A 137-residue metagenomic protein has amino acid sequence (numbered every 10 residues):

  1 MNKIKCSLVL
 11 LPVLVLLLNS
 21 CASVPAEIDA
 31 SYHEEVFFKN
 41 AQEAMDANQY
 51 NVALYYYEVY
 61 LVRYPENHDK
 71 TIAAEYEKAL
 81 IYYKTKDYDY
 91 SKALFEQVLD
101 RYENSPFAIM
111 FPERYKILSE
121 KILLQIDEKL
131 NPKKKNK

Functional and structural regions predicted by a protein language model:
M1-S23: Sec-dependent bacterial lipoprotein signal peptides
C21-K137: Acidic, polar-rich low-complexity tracts and alpha-helical solenoid repeat scaffolds
